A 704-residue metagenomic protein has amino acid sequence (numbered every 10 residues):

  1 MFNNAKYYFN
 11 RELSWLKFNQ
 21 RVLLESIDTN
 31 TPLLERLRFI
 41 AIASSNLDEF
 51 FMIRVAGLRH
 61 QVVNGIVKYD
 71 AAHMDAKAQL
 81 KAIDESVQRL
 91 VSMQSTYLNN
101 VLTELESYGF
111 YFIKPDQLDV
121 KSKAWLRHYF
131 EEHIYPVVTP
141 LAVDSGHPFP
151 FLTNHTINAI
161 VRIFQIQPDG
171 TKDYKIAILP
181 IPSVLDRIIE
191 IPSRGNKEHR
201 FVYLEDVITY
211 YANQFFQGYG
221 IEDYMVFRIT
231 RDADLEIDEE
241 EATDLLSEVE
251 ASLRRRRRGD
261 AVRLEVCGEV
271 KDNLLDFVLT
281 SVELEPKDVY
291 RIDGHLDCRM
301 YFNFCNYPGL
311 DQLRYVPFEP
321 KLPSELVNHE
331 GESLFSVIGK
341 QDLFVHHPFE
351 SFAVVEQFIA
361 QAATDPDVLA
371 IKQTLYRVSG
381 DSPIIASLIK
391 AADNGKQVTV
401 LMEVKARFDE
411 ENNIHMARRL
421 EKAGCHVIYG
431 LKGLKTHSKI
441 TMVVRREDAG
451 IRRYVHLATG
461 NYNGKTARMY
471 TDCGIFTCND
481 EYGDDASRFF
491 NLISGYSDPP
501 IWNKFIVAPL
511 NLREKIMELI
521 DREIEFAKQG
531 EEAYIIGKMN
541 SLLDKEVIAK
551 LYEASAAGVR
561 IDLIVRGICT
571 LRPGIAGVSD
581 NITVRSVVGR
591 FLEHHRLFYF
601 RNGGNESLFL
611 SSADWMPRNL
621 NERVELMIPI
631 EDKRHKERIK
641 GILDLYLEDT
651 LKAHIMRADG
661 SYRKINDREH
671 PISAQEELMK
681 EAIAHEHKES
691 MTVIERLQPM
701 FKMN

Functional and structural regions predicted by a protein language model:
M1-I535, E553, A557, C569-N704: N-terminal localization/anchoring segments of enzymes in phospholipid and broader phosphate metabolism
N540: Cofactor-pocket helix-loop regions in the catalytic cores of large enzyme subunits
K545-I548, Y552: Glycine/threonine-rich ATP-lid/beta-loop region of ATP-binding domains
R560-I564: Hydrophobic alpha/beta core scaffold segments
